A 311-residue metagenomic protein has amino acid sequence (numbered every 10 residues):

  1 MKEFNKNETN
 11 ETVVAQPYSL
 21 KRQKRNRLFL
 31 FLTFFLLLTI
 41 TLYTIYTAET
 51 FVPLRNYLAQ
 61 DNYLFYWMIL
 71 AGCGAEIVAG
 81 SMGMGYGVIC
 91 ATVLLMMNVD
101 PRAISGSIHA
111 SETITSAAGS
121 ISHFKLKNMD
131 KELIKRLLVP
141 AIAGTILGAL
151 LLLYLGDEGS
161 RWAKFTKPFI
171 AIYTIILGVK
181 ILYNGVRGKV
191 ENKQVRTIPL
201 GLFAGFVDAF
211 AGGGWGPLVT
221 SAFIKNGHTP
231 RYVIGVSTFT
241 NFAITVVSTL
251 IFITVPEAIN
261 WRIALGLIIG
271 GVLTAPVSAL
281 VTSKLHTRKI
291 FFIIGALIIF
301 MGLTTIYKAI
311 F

Functional and structural regions predicted by a protein language model:
M1-G74, L95-M97, K125-F210, V255-F311: Juxtamembrane transmembrane-helix boundary motif
E76-G87, V207-W215: Short helix-coil transition sites and intra-membrane helix breaks within transmembrane domains of multi-pass
M82, G87-K131: Juxtamembrane transmembrane-helix termini in multi-pass membrane transport proteins
G83, G87, D100, G156 (+2 more regions): A helix-boundary/kink motif common to multi-pass secondary transporters, especially Major Facilitator Superfamily
G83, G87, E112-H123, G148 (+4 more regions): Alpha-helical transmembrane segments and their lipid-water interface positions in multi-pass membrane proteins
C90-A103, L218-Y232: Interfacial segments of multi-pass membrane proteins
A103-G106, R231-G235, W261-G266: Loop-to-transmembrane helix entry
S105-S116, L138, I142, I234-F242 (+2 more regions): Transmembrane helix-bundle signature of multi-pass membrane transporters/permeases
